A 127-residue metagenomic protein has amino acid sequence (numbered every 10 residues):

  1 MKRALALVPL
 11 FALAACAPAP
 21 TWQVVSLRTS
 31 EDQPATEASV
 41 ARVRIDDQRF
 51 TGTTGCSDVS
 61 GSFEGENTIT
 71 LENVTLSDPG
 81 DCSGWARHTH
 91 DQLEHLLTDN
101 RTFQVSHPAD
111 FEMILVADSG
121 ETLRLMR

Functional and structural regions predicted by a protein language model:
M1-A14: Sec-dependent bacterial lipoprotein signal peptides
C16-R127: Lipid interaction determinants
